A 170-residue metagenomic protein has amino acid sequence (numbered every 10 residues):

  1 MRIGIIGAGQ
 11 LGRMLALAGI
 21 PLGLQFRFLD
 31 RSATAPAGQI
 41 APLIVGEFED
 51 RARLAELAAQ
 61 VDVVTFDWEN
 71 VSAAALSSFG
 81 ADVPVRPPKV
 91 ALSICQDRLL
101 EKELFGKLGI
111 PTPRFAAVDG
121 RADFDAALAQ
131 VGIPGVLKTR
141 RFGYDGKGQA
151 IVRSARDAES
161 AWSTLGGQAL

Functional and structural regions predicted by a protein language model:
M1-E103, A122: ATP-binding N-terminal substructure of ATP-dependent carboxylate-amine bond-forming enzymes
L24, A41, V83-P84, I110-P113 (+2 more regions): A structural micro-motif
P36-A37, L128-Q130, R141-Y144, S163-G166: Solvent-exposed alpha-helices and their adjacent loops that cap or buttress functional pockets in soluble metabolic
E56-L57, L104, A126-A127, A161-T164: CheY-like receiver
F66, V85-P87, R114-A117, G135-L137: General beta-strand structural signal in soluble alpha/beta enzymes
P84, L104-I110, K138-G146: Acidic/polar active-site rim loop that often engages polyanionic ligands
S93-P134, V152: Glycine-/Pro-rich loop/turn segments that contact NAD(P) or position catalytic residues in Rossmann-like domains
P111-P113, P134-L137, G148-L170: Conserved ATP-binding module of the ATP-grasp superfamily
